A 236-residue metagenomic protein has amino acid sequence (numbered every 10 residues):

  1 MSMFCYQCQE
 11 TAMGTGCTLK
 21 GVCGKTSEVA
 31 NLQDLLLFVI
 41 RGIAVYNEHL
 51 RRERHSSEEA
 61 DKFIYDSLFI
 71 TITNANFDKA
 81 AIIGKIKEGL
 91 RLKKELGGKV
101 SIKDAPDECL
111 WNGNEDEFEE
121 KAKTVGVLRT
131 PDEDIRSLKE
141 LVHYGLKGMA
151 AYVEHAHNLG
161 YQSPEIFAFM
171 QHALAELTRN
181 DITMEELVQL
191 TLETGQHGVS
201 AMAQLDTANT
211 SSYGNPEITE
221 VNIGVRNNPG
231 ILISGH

Functional and structural regions predicted by a protein language model:
M1-H236: Metallocofactor- and cofactor-centric catalytic cores in central/energy metabolism, strongly enriched
